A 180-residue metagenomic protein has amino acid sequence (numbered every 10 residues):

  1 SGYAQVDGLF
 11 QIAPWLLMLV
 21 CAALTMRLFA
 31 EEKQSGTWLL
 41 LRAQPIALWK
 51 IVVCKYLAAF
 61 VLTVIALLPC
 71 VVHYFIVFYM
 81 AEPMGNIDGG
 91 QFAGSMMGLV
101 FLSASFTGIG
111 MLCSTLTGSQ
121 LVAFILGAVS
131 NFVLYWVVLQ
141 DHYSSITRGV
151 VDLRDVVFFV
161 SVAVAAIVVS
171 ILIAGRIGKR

Functional and structural regions predicted by a protein language model:
S1-A4, L116, A123-R180: Terminal transmembrane helical anchor/hairpin motif
S1-D7, C54, A58-L121: Secretory targeting signals
G8, A23-L24, S95-L99, D155 (+1 more regions): Residue-level signature of transmembrane alpha-helical cores of multipass secondary-active transporters and flippases
G8-E31: Long, hydrophobic alpha-helical segments
A13-C21, V64, L68, V100 (+4 more regions): Residue-level signal for the membrane-embedded core of alpha-helical transmembrane segments, especially mid-helix
C21-T25, T37, H73, G108-I109 (+1 more regions): Hydrophobic/aromatic residues in alpha-helical transmembrane segments
L28-A58: Helix-loop-helix units of permease transmembrane domains in multi-pass membrane transporters, especially ABC
E31, A43, F75-Y79, T115 (+1 more regions): Transmembrane helix-loop junction
